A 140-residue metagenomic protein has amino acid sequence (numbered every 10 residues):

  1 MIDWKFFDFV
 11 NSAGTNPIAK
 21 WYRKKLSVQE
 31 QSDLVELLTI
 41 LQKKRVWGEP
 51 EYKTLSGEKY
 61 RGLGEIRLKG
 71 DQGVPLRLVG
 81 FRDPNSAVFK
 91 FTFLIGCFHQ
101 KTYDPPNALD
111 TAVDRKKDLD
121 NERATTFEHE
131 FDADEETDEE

Functional and structural regions predicted by a protein language model:
M1-D3, L68-E140: Enriched for short, Lys/Arg-rich terminal
M1-V35, N121-E140: Arg/Lys-rich, positively charged N-terminal/basic patches that mediate binding to nucleic acids
N11-G14, K25, S56-Y60, D71-G73 (+1 more regions): Short, charged helix-to-loop "capping" segments that act as catalytic/coupling loops
I18, Y52, P84: Short, electropositive, low-hydrophobicity segments enriched in small/polar residues
I40-G70: A short, surface-exposed loop/turn module that caps and links secondary-structure elements
